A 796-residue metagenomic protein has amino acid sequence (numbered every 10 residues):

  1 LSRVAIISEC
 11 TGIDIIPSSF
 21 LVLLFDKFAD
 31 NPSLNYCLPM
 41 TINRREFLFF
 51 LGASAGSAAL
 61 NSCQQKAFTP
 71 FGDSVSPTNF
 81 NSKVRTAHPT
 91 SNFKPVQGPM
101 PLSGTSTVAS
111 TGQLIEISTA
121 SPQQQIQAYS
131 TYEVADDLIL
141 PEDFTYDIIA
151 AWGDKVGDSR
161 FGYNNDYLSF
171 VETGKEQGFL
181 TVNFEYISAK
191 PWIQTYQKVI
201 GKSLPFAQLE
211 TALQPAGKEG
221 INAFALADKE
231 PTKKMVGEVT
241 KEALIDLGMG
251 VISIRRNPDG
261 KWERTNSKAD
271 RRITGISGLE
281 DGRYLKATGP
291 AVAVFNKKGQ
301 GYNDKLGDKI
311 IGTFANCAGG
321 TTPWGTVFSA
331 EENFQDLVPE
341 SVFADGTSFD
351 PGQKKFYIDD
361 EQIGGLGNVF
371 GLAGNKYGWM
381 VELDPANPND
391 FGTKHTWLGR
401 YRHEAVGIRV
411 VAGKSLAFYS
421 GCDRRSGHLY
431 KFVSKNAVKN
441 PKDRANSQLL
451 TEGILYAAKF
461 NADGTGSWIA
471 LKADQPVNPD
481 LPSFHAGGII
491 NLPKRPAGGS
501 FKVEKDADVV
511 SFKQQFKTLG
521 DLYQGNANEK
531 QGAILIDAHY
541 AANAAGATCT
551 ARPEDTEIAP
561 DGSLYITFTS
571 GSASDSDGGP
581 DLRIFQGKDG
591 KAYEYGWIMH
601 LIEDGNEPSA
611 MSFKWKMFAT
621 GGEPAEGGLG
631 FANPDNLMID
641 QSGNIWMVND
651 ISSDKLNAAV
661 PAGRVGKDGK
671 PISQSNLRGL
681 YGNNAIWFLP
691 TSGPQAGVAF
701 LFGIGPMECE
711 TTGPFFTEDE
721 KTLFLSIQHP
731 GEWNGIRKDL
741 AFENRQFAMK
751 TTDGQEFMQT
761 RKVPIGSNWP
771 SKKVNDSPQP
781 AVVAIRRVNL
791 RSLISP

Functional and structural regions predicted by a protein language model:
S2-R3, S8-C10, S18-S19: Low-acidity, Ser/Thr- and Arg-rich intrinsically disordered low-complexity segments
I16-P17, L21-L24: N-terminal leader/targeting signatures
L24-I42, E46: Secretory targeting signals
M40-A58: N-terminal secretory signal peptides and thylakoid transit peptides that target proteins across membranes
G56-S57, N61-P796: Conserved small-residue
